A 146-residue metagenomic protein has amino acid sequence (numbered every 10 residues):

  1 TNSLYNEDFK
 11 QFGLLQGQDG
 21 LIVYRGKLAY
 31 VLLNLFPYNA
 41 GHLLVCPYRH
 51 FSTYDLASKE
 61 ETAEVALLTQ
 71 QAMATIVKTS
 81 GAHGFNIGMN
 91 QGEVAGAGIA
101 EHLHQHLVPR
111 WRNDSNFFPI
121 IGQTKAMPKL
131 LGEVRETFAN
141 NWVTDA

Functional and structural regions predicted by a protein language model:
T1-A146: HIT superfamily nucleotide-processing domains
